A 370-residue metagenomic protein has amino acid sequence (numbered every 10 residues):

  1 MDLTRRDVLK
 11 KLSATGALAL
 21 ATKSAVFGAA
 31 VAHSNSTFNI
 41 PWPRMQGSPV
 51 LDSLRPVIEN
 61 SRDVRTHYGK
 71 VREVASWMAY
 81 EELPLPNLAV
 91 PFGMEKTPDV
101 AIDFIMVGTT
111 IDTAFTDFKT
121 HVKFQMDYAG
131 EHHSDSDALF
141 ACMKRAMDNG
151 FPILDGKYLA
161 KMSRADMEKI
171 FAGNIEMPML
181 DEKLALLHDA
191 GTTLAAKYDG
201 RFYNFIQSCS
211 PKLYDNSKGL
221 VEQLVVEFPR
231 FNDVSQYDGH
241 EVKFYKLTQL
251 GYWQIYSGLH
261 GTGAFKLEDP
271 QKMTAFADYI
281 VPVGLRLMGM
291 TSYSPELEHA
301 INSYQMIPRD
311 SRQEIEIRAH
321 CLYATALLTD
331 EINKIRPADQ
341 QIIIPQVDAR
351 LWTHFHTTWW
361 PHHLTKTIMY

Functional and structural regions predicted by a protein language model:
M1, E82, K334-P337: Short, flexible coil/linker elements and helix-boundary hinge sites characteristic of intrinsically disordered
M1, K23-F38: C-terminal segment of N-terminal export signals and the immediately downstream linker at the start of the mature
D7-A30: N-terminal export signals
V8, S235, G239-K246, E268 (+2 more regions): A short glycine-/small-residue-rich loop at the edge of a beta-strand within enzyme catalytic domains
H33-Y245, H299, F355-Y370: Phosphate/adenylate-binding glycine loop and adjacent helical scaffold
W253-Y370: Accessory, usually C-terminal, subdomains that scaffold auxiliary metal cofactors
